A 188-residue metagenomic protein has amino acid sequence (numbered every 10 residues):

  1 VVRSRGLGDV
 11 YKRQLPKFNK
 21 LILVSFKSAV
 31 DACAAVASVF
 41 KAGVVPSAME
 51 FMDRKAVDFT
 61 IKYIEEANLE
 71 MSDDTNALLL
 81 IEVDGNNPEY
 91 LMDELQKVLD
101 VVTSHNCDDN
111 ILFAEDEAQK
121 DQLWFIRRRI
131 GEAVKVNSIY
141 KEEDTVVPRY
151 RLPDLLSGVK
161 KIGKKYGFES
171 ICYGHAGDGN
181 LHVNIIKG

Functional and structural regions predicted by a protein language model:
V1-Y11: Single conserved hydrophobic/aromatic residue that forms the stacking wall/gate of nucleotide- or nucleobase-binding
R13-Q14, S25-F26, C33-G188: C-terminal substrate-recognition/cap domain of FAD-linked oxidoreductases
K20: N-terminal loops that bind phosphate or other acidic moieties and the adjacent beta-alpha structural core
